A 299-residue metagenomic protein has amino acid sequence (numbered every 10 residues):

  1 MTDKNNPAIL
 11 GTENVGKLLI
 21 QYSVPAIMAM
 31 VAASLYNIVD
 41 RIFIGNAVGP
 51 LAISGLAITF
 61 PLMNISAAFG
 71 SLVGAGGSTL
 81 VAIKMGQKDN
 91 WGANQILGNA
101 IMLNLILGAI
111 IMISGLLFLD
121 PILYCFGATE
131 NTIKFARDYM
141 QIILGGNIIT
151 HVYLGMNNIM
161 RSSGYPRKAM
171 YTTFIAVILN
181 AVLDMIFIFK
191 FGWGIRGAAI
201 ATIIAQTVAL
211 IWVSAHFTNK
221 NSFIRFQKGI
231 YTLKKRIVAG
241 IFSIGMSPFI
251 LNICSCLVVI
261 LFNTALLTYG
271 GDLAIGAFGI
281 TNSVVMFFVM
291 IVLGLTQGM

Functional and structural regions predicted by a protein language model:
M1-S23, V81-I148, K190-G245: Short alpha-helical transmembrane segments in multi-pass integral membrane proteins
K17-S78, A82, S243-L267: Signature of the first transmembrane helix
V24, M28, T59-L62, F69 (+9 more regions): Hydrophobic residues within alpha-helical transmembrane segments of multi-pass solute transporters/permease subunits
I27-V31, L35, V39, F69 (+11 more regions): Generic alpha-helical transmembrane segments of integral inner-membrane proteins, especially permease/transport modules
M28, D40-I44, L56, V81 (+15 more regions): Hydrophobic/aromatic residues within transmembrane alpha-helices of membrane transport systems, especially the TMDs
L35-S54, L123-E130, I186-G192, C256-S283 (+1 more regions): Helix-terminus/linker motif at the lipid-water interface of multi-pass membrane proteins
I53-I113, T150-A169, A277-M299: Small-residue-rich hydrophobic transmembrane alpha-helices
G74, I143-R161, A169-N180, A198-V213 (+1 more regions): Short runs within selected transmembrane alpha-helices of multi-pass transporters and secretion channels
